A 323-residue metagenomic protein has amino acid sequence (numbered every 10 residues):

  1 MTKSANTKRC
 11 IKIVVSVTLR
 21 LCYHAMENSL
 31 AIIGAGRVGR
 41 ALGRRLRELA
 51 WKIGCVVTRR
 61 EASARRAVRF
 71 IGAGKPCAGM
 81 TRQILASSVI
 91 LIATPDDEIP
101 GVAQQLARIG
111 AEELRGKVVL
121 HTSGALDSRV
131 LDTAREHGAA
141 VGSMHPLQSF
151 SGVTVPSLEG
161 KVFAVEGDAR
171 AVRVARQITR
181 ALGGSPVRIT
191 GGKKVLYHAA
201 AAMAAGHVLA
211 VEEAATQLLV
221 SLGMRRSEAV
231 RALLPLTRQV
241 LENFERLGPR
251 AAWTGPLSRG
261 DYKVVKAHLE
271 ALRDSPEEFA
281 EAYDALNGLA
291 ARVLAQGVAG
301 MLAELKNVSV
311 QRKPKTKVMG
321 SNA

Functional and structural regions predicted by a protein language model:
A5, V14-V17, A25, V318 (+1 more regions): Acidic, Ala/Val/Gly-enriched low-complexity intrinsically disordered segments
Y23-R82: NAD(P)+-binding Rossmann beta1-loop-alpha1 motif at the extreme N-terminus of oxidoreductases
C55-T58, V119-T122, F163-E166: Short, hydrophobic beta-strand segments that form beta-sheet elements in well-ordered domains
R65-F70, A134, G138-A139, V155-R246: Internal alpha-helical scaffold of NAD(P)-dependent oxidoreductase catalytic cores
I71-T154: Rossmann-like NAD(P)(H) cofactor-binding subdomain of soluble oxidoreductases
V240-G300, V308: Interdomain hinge/lid region at the active-site interface of Rossmann-like NAD(P)-dependent oxidoreductases
